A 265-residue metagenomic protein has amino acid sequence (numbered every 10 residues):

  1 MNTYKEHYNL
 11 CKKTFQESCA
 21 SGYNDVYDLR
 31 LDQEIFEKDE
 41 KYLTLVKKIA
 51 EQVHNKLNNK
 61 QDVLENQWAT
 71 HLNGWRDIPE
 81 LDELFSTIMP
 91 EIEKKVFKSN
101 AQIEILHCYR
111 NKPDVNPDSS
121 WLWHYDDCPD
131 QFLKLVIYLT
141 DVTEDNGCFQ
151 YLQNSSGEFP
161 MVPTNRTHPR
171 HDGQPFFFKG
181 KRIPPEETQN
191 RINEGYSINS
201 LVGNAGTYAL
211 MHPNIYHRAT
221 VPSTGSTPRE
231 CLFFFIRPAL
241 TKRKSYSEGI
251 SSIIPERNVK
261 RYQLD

Functional and structural regions predicted by a protein language model:
M1-W121: Non-heme Fe(II)-dependent double-stranded beta-helix
K5-Y8, K12-K13, L45-K48, H54-L57 (+3 more regions): Non-heme Fe(II)/2-oxoglutarate
V26, D130-V136, N146, I198-S200 (+2 more regions): Extracellular structured ligand-interaction cores
S99-I103, H124-C128, L139-C148, N154-S156: Active-site region of the double-stranded beta-helix
K112-P113, L152-F159, F235-T241: Short edge-strand/loop segments of extracellular domains
S120-C128, I215-A219: Histidine-centered catalytic micro-motifs
C128-E144, V202-A205, L210, F235-A239: Short, conserved beta-strand element in jelly-roll/cupin
N146-I215: Double-stranded beta-helix
